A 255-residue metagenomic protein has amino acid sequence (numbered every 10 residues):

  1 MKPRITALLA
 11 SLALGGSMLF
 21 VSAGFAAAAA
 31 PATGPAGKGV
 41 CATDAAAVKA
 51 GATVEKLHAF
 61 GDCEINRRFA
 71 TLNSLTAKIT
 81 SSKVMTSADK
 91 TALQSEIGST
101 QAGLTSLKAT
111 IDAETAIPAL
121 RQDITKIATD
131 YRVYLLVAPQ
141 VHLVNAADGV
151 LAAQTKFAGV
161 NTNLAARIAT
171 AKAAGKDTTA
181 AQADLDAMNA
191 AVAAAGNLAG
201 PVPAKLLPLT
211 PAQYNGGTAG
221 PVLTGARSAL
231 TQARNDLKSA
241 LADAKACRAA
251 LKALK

Functional and structural regions predicted by a protein language model:
M1-L12: Bacterial N-terminal signal peptides that target proteins for export
A10-V21: Bacterial N-terminal signal peptides
L19-C41: C-terminal region of N-terminal signal peptides and the immediate post-cleavage residues of exported proteins
G34-R68, A116-I168, A191-K255: C-terminal amphipathic alpha-helix
L75-Q94, L107-R121, R167-V192, L198-G216: Short, solvent-exposed, charged loop/turn and helix-capping segments that join or cap alpha-helices on peripheral
